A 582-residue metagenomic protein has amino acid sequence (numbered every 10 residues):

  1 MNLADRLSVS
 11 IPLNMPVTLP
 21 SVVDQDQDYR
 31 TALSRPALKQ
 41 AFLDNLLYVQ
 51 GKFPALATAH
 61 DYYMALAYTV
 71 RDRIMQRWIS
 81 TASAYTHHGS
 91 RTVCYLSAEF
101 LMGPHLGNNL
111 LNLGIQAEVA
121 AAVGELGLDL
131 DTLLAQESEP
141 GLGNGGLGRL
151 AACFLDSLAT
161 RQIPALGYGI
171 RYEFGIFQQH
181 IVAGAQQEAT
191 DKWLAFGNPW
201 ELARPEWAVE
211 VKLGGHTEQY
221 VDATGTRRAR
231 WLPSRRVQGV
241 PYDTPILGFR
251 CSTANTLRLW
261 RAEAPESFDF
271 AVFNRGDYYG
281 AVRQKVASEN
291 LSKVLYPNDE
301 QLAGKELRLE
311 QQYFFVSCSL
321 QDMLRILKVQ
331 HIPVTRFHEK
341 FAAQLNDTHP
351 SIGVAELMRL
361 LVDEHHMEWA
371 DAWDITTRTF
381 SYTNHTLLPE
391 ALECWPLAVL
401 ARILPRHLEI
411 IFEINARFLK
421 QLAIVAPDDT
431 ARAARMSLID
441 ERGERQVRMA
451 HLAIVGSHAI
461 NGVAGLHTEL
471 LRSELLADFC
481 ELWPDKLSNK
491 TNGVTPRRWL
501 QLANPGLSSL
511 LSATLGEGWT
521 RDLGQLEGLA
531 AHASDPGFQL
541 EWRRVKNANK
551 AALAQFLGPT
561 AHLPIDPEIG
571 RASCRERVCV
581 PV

Functional and structural regions predicted by a protein language model:
N2-R575: A conserved ligand/cofactor-binding region detector
R575-V582: Positively charged, low-complexity/disordered segments
